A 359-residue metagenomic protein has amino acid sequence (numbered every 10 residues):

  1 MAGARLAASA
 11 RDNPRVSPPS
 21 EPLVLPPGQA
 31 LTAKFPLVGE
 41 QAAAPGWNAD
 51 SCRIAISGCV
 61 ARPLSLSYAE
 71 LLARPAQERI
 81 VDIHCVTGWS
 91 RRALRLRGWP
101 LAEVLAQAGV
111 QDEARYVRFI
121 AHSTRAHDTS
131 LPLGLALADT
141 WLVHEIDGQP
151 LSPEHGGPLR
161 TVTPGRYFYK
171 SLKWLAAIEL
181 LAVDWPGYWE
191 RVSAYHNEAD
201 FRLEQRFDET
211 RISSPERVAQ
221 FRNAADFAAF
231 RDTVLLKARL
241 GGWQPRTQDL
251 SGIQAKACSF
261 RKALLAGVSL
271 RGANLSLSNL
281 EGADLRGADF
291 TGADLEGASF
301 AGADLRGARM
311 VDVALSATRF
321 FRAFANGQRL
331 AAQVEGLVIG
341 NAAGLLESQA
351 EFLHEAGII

Functional and structural regions predicted by a protein language model:
A2-R211: Structured, non-membrane catalytic/scaffold regions adjacent to prosthetic-group chemistry
E209-I359: Tandem repeat scaffolds
